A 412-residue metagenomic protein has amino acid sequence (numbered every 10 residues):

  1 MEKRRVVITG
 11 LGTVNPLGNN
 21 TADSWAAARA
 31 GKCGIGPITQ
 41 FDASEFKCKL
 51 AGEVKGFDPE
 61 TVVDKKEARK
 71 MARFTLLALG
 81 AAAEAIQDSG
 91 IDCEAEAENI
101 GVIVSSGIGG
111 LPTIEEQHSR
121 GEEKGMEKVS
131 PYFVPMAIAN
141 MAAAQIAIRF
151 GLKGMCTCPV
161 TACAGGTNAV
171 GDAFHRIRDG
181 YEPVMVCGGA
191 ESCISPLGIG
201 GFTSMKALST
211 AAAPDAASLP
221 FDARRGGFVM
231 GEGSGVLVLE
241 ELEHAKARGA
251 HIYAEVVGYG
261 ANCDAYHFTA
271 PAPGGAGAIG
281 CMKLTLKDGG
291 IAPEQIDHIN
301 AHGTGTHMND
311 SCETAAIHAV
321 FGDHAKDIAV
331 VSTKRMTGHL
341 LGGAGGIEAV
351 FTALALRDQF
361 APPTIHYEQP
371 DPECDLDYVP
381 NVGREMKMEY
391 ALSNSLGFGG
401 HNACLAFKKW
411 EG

Functional and structural regions predicted by a protein language model:
M1-E67, E243-Y253, V350-I365, K408-G412: ACP-dependent fatty acid/polyketide chain-elongation machinery
R5-T9, K32-G36, A213-G289, D297-H298 (+1 more regions): Condensing-enzyme catalytic core mediating Claisen C-C bond formation in acyl metabolism
I8, S24, R29-T161, A190-I199 (+1 more regions): Conserved beta-ketoacyl condensing-enzyme motif
A22-A27, P112-M126, R176-D179, I199-A212 (+4 more regions): A glycine- and small-aliphatic-rich helix-loop capping segment at beta-alpha/alpha-beta transitions that lines
A78-I91, A139-A143, A147-E191, V229-A250 (+2 more regions): Active-site-proximal alpha-helical scaffold in enzymes
A85-E96, A245-G249, M282-H298, V320-H324: Phosphate/pyrophosphate-binding loops at sites that engage ATP/ADP/AMP, CoA/4′-phosphopantetheine, polyphosphate
E123-S130, G171, H175, E191-A247 (+3 more regions): Glycine-/small-residue-rich "gating" segment that lines the acyl/pantetheine channel and substrate pocket
Y266-G275, T304-F321, K326, L340-I347: Short glycine/threonine-rich loop-to-helix capping motif typified by GTGT followed within a few residues by an Asp-Pro
